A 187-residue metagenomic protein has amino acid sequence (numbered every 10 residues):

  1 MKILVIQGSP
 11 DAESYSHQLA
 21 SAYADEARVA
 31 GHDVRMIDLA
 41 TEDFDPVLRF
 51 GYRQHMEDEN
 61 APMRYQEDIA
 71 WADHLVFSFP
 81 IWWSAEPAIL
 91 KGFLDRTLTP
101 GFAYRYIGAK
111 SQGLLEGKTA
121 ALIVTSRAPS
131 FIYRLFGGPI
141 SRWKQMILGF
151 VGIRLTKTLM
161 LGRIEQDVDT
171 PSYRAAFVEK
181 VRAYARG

Functional and structural regions predicted by a protein language model:
M1-H32, I37: N-terminal beta1-alpha1 ligand-phosphate binding loop
P10-D11, T41, R127-A128: Short, glycine/serine-rich, charged loops/turns that create anion-binding and catalytic segments at active sites
Q18-S21, R49-Y52, L90-F93, L135-G138 (+1 more regions): Short, glycine/charged-enriched secondary-structure capping and boundary segments
H32-D43, L159-G162: A short beta-strand-loop structural module common to alpha/beta enzyme folds
L39-E57, T170: N-terminal beta-loop-helix "entrance" segment that forms/cooperates in small-molecule cofactor or anionic ligand
R53-W71, R174-V181: Glycine-rich, highly charged phosphate/nucleotide-binding loops
A61-K144: Helix-loop-strand module that forms the ligand-binding subsite of alpha/beta enzymes
R134-G187: Glycine-rich phosphate/pyrophosphate-binding loop and the adjoining helix
